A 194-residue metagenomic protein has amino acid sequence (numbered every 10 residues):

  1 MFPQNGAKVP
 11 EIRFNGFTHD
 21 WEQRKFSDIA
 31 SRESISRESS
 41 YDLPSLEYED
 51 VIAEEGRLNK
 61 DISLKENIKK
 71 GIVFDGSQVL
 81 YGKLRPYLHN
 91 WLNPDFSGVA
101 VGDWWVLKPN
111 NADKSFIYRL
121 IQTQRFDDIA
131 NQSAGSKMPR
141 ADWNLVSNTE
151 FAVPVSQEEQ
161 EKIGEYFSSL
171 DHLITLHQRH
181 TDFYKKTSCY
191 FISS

Functional and structural regions predicted by a protein language model:
M1-S194: Feature detects amphipathic, helix-rich regulatory segments
